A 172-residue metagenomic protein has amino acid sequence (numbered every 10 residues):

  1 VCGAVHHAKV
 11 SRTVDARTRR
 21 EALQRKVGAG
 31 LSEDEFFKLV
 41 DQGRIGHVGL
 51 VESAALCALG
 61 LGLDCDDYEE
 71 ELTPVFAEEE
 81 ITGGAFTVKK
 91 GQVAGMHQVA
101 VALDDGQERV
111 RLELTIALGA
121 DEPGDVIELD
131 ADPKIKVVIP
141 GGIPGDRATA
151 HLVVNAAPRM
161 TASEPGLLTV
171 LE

Functional and structural regions predicted by a protein language model:
C2-D125, K136, A150, N155: Active-site-lining helix/loop region of Rossmann-like oxidoreductase modules
L118-E172: C-terminal helical cap and adjacent loop that interface with cofactors, partners, or active-site loops
